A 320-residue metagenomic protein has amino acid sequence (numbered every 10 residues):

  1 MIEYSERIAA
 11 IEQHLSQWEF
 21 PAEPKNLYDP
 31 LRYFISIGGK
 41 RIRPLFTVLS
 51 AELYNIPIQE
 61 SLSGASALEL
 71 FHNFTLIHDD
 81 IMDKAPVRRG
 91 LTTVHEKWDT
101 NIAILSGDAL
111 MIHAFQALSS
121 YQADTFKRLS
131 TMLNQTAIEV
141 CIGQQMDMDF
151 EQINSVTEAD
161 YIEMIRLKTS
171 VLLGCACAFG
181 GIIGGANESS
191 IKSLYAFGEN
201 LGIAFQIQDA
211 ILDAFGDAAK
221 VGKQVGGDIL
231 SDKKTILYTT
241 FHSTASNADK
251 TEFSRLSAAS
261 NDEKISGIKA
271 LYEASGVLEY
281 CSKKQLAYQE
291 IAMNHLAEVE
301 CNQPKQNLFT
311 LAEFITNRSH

Functional and structural regions predicted by a protein language model:
M1-E19: N-terminal amphipathic/basic leader segments beginning at the initiator methionine
E3, F34, T157, M164 (+2 more regions): Non-transmembrane, amphipathic alpha-helical segments
A10, F20-K250, L286-A287, E313: Mg2+-dependent prenyl diphosphate-binding active-site environment of isoprenoid biosynthetic enzymes
A123, V299-C301: Membrane interface segments of multi-pass transport proteins and intramembrane proteases
T136-E139, N200-L201, A259-S260, A274-S275 (+2 more regions): A short structural micro-motif
K233-T235, I265, K305, L311: Active-site lining segments that contact anionic ligands and/or coordinate catalytic metals
K250-L296: Mobile late-domain/C-terminal helix-loop "cap" segments that border catalytic sites or the cytosolic face
Y288, N294, N302-H320: Short, amphipathic C-terminal "tail helix"
